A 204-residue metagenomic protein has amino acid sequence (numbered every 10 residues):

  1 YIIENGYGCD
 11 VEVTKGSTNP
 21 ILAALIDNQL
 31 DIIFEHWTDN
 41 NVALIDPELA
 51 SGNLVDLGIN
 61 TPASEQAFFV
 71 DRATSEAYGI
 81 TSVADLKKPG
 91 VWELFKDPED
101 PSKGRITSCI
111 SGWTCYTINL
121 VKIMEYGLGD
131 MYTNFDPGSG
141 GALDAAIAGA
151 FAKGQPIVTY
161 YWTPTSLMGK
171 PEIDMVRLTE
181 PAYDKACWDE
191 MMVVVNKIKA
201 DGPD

Functional and structural regions predicted by a protein language model:
Y1-G8, V121-M124: Short, polar/charged alpha-helical segment
C9-T14, K103-T107: Short, well-ordered beta-strand elements
D10-A23, N134-A146: Short helix-initiation/N-cap motifs at beta->coil->alpha
V13, S17-F34, D130, K185 (+2 more regions): The structured alpha-helical core of multi-pass membrane proteins
G16-G52, A146-A150, T165-E172: Pocket-flanking alpha-helical
L30-F34, T107-C187: Ligand-binding pocket segment of bilobal, Venus flytrap-like solute-binding proteins
N53-A67, N134, G141, K170-D204: Periplasmic-binding protein-like
N53-S108: A conserved helix-loop-strand patch within extracytoplasmic ligand-binding domains of the periplasmic binding
